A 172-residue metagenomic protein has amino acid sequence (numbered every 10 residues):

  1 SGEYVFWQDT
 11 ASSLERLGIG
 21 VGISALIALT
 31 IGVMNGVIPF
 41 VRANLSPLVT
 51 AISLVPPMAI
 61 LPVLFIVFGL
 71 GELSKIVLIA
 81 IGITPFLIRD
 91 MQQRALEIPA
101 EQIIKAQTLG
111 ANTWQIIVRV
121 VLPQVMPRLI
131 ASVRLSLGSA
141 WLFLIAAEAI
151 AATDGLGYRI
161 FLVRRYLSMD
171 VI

Functional and structural regions predicted by a protein language model:
S1-G22: Periplasmic/extracellular loop-to-transmembrane helix junction in inner-membrane transport proteins
I19-V49: Transmembrane-helix boundary motif in ABC transporter permease subunits
N35-F40, F68-L70, G82, A146-D154: Short helix-capping/hinge motifs at transmembrane helix termini and TM-loop junctions
T50-F86, Q93-R94: Generic hydrophobic transmembrane alpha-helix motif, especially the helices
V55, A95-V125, R165: Short helix-to-coil transition segments within interhelical loops that connect adjacent transmembrane helices
I66-V67, A95, L142-I172: Glycine-rich helix-loop "coupling/hinge" segments at transmembrane-helix boundaries in multipass transporters
V77, I81, W114-A146: Transmembrane alpha-helices
